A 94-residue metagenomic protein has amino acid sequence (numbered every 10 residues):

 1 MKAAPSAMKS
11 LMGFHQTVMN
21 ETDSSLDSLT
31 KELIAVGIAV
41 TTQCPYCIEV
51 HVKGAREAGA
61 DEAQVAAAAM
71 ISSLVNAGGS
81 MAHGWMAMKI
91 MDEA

Functional and structural regions predicted by a protein language model:
M1-E32, H83-A94: Acidic, glycine/proline-rich low-complexity segments that act as flexible tails and inter-domain linkers
M8-S10, V50-Q64, M88-M91: Iron-sulfur (Fe-S) cluster-binding segments and ferredoxin-like electron-carrier domains, especially [2Fe-2S]
M19, A35, V52-R56: Amphipathic alpha-helical segments within well-ordered protein domains
D27-S28, P45, E62: Alpha-helix N-cap/helix-initiation sites
T30-A39, A66-L74: Alpha-helical scaffold segments that form or flank carboxylate-/histidine-based iron centers
I34, I38-V50: Short, thiol/selenol-centered motifs that function as redox-active sites or metal-ligating centers
A66-K89: C-terminal structural segments of small proteins and small subunits
